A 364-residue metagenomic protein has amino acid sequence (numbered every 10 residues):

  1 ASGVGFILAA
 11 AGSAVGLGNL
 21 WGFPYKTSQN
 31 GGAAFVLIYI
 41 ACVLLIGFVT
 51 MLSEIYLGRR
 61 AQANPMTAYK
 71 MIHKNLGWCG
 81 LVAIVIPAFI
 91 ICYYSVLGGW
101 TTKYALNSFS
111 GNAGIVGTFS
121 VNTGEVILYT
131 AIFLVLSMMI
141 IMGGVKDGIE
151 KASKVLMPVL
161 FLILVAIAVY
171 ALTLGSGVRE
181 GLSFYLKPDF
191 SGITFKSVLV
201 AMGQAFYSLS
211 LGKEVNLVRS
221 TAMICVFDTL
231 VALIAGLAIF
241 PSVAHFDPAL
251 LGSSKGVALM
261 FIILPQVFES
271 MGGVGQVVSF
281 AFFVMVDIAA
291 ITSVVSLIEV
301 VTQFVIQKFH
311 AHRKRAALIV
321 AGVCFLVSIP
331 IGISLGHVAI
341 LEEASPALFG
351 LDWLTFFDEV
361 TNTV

Functional and structural regions predicted by a protein language model:
A1-W21, T50-I55, R59-M71, G77-W78 (+1 more regions): Membrane-interface "cap" regions at the ends of multi-pass membrane proteins
V4, E150, K154-I291, V295 (+1 more regions): Membrane-embedded translocation segments of transport machinery
G5-I7, I127-L128, F227-L233, P248 (+3 more regions): Loop-to-transmembrane helix boundary motifs in multi-pass membrane proteins
Y25-N30, R60-V82, S95-G148, S176-V198 (+3 more regions): Inter-helical loop and helix-membrane interface segments of multi-pass membrane transporters/permeases
T27-S53, C79, E125-V126: Extracellular loop-to-transmembrane helix junctions
N30, A41, V226, E269-M271 (+3 more regions): Hydrophobic alpha-helical bundle architecture
A34-Y39, M71, W78-V82, I115-F119 (+2 more regions): Membrane-interface alpha-helices at helix entry/exit sites of multi-pass transporters
Y39-G47, A83-F109, Y129-G143, P158-A171 (+3 more regions): Hydrophobic core segments of alpha-helical transmembrane domains in multi-pass membrane transport and ion-translocation
